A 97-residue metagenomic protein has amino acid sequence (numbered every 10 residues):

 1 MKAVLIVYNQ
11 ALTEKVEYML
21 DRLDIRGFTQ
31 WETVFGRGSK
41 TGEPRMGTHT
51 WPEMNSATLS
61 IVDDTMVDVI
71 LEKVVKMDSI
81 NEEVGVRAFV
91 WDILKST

Functional and structural regions predicted by a protein language model:
M1-T97: Positively charged, small/polar-rich N-terminal and surface patches that mediate targeting and assembly and bind
